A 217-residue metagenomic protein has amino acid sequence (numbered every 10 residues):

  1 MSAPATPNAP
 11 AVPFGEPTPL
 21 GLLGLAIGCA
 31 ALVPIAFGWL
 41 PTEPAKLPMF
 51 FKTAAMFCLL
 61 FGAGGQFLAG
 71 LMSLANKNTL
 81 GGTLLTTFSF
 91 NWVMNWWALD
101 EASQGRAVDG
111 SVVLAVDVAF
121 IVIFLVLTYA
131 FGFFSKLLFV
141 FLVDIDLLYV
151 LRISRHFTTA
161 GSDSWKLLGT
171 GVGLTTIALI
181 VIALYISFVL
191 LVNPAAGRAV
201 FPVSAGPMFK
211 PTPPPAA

Functional and structural regions predicted by a protein language model:
M1-A69, S73, T212-P215: N-terminal topogenic module of multi-pass integral membrane proteins
A9-E16, E43-T53, A75-T79, A107-S111 (+2 more regions): Juxtamembrane loop-transmembrane helix junctions in multi-pass integral membrane proteins, especially the extracellular
A26-A30, M56-L68, G82-W97, A115-L125: Core segments of alpha-helical transmembrane spans in multipass integral membrane proteins
P48-F61, L85, R106-F120, L142 (+1 more regions): Structural signature of hydrophobic alpha-helical transmembrane segments
L68-A75, M94-R106, V126-A130: Membrane-helix exit/interface motif
A69-A75, G82-L85, R152-R155, I186-L190 (+1 more regions): A structural feature that tracks compact, well-ordered secondary-structure segments with a strong bias toward
V113-Y129, S135-A160, W165-V189: Alpha-helical membrane segments in multi-pass integral membrane proteins
A196-A217: Short, highly charged, low-complexity non-transmembrane loops/tails of multi-pass membrane proteins
